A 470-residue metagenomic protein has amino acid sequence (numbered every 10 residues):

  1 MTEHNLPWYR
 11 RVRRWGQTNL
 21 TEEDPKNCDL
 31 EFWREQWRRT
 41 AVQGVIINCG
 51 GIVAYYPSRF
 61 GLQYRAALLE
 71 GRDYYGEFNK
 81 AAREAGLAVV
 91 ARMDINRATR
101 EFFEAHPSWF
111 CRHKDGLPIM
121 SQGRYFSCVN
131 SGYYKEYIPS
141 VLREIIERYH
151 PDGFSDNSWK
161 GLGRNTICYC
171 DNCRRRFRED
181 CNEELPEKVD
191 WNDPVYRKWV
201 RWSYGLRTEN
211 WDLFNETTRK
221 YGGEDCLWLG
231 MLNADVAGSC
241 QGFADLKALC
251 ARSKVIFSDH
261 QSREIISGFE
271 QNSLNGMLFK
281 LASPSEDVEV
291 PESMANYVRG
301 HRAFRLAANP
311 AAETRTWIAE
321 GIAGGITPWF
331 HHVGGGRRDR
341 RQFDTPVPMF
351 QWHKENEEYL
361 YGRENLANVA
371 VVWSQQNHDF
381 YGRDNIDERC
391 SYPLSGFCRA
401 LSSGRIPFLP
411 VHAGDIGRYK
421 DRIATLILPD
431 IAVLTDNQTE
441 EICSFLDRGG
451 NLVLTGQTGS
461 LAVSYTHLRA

Functional and structural regions predicted by a protein language model:
M1-A54, L62-K80, E84-R92: Mature N-terminal, pre-catalytic/accessory segment of carbohydrate-active enzymes
T2-N5, R10-V12, N192-A244, L249-R469: Carbohydrate-binding surfaces of carbohydrate-active enzymes
Q17-C28, Y125-E136, A303-A308: Active-site mouth loops of central-metabolism enzymes
D24-R38, K135-E144, C240-L246, A311-W317: Short, acidic/polar
R38-R72, R97-S108, K114, G163 (+3 more regions): Aromatic-lined carbohydrate-binding/catalytic grooves of carbohydrate-active enzymes
V42, H150-P151: Proline-aspartate-enriched helix->loop->beta-strand connector
I46-A54, M93-R100, S155-T166, M231-A237 (+3 more regions): Short, solvent-exposed turn/loop segments enriched in Gly/Ser/Thr/Pro and often Arg
I95-Y149, C181-V200: Active-site-adjacent "subsite" loops/lids of carbohydrate-active enzymes
